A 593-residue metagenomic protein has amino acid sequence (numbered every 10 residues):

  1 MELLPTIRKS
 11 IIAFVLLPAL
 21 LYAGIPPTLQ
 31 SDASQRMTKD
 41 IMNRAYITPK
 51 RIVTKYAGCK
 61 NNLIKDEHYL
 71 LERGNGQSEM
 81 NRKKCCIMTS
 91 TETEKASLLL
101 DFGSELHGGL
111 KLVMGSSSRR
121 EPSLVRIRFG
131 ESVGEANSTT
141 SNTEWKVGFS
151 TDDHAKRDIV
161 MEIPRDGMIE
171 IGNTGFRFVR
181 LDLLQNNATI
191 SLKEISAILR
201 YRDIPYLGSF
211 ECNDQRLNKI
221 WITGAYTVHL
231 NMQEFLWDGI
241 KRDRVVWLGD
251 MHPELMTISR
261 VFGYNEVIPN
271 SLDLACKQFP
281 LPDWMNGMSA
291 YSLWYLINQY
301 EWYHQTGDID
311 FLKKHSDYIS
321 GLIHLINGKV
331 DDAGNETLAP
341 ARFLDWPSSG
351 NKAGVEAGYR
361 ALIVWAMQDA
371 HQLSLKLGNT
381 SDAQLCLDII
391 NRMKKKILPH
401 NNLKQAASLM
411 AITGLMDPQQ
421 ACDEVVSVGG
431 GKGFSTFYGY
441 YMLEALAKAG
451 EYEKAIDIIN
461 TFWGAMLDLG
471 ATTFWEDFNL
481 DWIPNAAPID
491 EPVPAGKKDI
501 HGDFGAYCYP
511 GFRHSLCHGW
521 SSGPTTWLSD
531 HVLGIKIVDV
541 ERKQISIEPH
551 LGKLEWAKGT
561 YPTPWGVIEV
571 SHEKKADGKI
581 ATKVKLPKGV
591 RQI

Functional and structural regions predicted by a protein language model:
E2-I12: Bacterial N-terminal signal peptides that target proteins for export
I11-A19: Bacterial N-terminal signal peptides
G24-E234, D250, E266-I268, D310 (+1 more regions): Extracellular/oxidizing-compartment recognition motifs
M37, I41, G58, N62-I64 (+3 more regions): Non-catalytic C-terminal accessory modules of carbohydrate-active enzymes
E135, F178, T189-T223, V228-L230 (+12 more regions): Active-site acid/base region of carbohydrate-active enzymes
Q420-S427, I459: Alpha-helical repeat scaffolds
G431-L469: Repeat-solenoid scaffold signature
